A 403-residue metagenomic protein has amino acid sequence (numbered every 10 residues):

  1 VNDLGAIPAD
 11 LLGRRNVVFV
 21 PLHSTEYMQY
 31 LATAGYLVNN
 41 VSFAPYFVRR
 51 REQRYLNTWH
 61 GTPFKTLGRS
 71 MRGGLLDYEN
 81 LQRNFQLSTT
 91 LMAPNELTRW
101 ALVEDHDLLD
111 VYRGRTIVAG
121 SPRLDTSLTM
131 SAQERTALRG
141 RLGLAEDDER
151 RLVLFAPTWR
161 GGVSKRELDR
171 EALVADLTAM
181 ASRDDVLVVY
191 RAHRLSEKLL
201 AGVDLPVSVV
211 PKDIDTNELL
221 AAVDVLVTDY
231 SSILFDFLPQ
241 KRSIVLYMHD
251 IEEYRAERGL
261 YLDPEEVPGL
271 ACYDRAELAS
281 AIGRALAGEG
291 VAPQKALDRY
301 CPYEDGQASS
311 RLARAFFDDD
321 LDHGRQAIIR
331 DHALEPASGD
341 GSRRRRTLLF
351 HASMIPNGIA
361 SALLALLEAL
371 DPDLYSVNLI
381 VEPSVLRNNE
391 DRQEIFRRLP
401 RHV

Functional and structural regions predicted by a protein language model:
V1, R115-T116, S121-L200, D274 (+1 more regions): Conserved catalytic-core segment of nucleotide-activated headgroup transferases in glycan assembly
V1-T129: Active-site and donor-binding regions of nucleotide-sugar-utilizing enzymes
N2-R14, S353-P356, L374-V403: N-terminal strand-loop element at the rim of the active site of nucleotide-sugar-dependent glycosyltransferases
F19-Y36, R194-F235: Donor nucleotide-activated moiety binding/catalytic core segment of transferases that use nucleotide-activated donors
G35-T66, I214-A256: A donor-sugar binding/catalytic signature common to diverse glycosyltransferases and related nucleotide-sugar
V118, L199-L205, S232-C301: Catalytic binding pocket for nucleotide-activated donors in carbohydrate/polymer assembly enzymes
G162-R166, F350-A365, L386-R387: A short, glycine/small-residue-rich beta-strand->loop->alpha-helix junction that serves as a flexible
R275-S353: C-terminal amphipathic helix plus adjacent low-complexity, charged tail appended to glycosyltransferase catalytic
